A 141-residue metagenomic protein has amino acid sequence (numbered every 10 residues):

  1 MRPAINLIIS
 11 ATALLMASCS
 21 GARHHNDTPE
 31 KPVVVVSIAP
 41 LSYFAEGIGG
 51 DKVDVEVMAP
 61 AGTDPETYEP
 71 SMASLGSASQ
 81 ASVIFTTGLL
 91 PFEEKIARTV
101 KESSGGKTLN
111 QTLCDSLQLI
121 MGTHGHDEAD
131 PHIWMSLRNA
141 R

Functional and structural regions predicted by a protein language model:
M1-I5: Positively charged n-region of N-terminal signal peptides that target proteins for export
N6-A17: Bacterial N-terminal signal peptides
C19-R141: Extracytoplasmic metal-acquisition and chelation regions
